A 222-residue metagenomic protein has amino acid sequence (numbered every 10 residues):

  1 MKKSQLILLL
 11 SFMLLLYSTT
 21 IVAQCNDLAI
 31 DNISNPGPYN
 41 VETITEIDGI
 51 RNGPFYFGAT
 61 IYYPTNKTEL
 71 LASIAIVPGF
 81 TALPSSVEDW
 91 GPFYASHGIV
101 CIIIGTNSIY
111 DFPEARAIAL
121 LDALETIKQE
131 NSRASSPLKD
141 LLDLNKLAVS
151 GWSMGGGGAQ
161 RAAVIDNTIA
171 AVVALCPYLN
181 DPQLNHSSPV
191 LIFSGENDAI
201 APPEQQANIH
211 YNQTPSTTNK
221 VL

Functional and structural regions predicted by a protein language model:
S18-T20: N-terminal signal peptide c-region/cleavage motif recognized by signal peptidases
Q24-E69: N-terminal cap/lid segment of alpha/beta-hydrolase-fold proteins
E69, E114-G157: Gly/Ser-rich "nucleophile elbow"/oxyanion-hole loop immediately N-terminal to the catalytic nucleophile in hydrolases
L70-G79: Short beta-strand element of the alpha/beta-hydrolase
S85-I104: Short amphipathic alpha-helix adjacent to the substrate-entry channel of hydrolases
G156-N167: Short glycine-enriched nucleophile-adjacent loop and the immediately C-terminal alpha-helix near the catalytic center
T168-P177: A conserved short beta-strand
H186-L222: Active-site-adjacent alpha-helix of alpha/beta-hydrolase-fold enzymes
